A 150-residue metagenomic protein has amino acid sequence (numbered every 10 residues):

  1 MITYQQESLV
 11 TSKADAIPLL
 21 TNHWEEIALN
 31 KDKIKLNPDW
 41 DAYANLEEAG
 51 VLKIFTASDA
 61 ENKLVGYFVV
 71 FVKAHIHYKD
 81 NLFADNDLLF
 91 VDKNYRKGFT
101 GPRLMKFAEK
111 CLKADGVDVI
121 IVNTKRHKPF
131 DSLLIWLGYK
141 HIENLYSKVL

Functional and structural regions predicted by a protein language model:
M1-N37: Short amphipathic alpha-helix that is part of the acyltransferase structural core
D32-I54, F68-K79: A conserved beta-strand-loop-helix scaffold within acyl/acetyltransferase catalytic domains
E61-Y67, A84: Glycine-rich phosphate/pyrophosphate-binding loop shared by adenosine-nucleotide-utilizing enzymes
A74-N86, I142: A conserved beta-turn-beta hairpin within the catalytic core of GNAT-like acetyltransferases that forms part
D87-K97: A short, internal acetyl-CoA/4′-phosphopantetheine-binding micro-motif in the GNAT/acyltransferase core
K97-K110: Conserved acetyl-CoA-binding loop-helix of GNAT-fold acetyltransferases
I120-D131: Conserved beta-strand-loop-alpha-helix junction that forms the acyl-donor binding cleft
N123-T124, K140-L150: Conserved catalytic-core motifs of GNAT/GCN5-like acyltransferases
